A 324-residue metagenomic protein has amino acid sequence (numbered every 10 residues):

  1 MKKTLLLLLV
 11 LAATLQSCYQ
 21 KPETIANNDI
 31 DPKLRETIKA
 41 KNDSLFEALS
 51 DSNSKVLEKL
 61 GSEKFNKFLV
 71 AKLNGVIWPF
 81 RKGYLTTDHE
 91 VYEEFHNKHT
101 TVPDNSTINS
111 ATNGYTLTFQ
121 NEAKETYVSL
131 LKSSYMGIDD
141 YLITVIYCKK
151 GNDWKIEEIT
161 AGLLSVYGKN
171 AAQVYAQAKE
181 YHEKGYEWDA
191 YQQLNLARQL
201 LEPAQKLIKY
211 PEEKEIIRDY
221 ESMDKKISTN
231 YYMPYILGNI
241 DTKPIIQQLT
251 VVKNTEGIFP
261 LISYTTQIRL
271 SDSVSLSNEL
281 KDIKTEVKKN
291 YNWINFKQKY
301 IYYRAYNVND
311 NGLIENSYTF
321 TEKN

Functional and structural regions predicted by a protein language model:
M1-D29: Bacterial Sec-dependent N-terminal signal peptides
C18-D51, T160-A172: Short, low-complexity N-terminal intrinsically disordered segments enriched in polar/charged residues
E36-I38, A123, S133-D140, K169-V174: Generic helix N-cap/helix-start motif at coil->alpha-helix transitions
K41-L57, A178, K184-W188: Short helix-adjacent coil turns
V56-G114, L200-I227: Short solvent-exposed beta->alpha transition segments
S133-G168, V252-L261, T285-E322: Short beta-strand edge/turn micro-motifs at domain boundaries
Y167-D224: Alpha-helical protein-protein interaction scaffolds
P211-F296: Intrinsically disordered, low-complexity segments enriched in Gly and acidic/Ser/Thr residues that form flexible
